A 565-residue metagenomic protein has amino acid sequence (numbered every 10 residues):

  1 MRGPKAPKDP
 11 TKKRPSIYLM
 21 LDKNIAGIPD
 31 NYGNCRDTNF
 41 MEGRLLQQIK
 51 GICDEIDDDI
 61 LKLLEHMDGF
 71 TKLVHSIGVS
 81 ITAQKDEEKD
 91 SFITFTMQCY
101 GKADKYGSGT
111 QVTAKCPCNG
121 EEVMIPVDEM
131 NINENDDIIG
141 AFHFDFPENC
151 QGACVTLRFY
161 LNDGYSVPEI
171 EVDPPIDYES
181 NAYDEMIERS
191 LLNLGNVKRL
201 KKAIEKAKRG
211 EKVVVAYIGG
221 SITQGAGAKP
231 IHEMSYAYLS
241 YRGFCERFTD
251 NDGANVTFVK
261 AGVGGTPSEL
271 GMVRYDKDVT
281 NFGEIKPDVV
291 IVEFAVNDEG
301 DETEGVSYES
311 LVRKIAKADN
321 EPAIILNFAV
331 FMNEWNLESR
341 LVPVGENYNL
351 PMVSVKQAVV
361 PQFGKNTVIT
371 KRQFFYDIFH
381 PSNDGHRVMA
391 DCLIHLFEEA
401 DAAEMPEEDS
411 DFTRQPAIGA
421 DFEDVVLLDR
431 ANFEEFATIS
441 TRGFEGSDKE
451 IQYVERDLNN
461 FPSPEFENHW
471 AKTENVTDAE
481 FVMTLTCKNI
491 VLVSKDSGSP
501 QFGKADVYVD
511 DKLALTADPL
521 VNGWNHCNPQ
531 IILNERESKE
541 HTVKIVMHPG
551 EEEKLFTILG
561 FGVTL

Functional and structural regions predicted by a protein language model:
M1-Y217, T223-P230, T249-A254, R387 (+1 more regions): N-terminal secretory targeting modules
G78, C99-G101, G120-V127, A323-F328 (+2 more regions): Extracellular serine-dependent O-acyl
G195-I204, Y238-F244, S268-G283, G305-K314 (+1 more regions): Alpha-helical scaffolding within the catalytic cores of extracellular/periplasmic polymer-degrading hydrolases
V214-I218, T223, T257-G262, D288-E293 (+2 more regions): Structural recognition of the beta-strand scaffold that forms the well-ordered cores of secreted hydrolase catalytic
A216, Q224, A228, S268-G305: Oxyanion-hole/transition-state-stabilizing segment in secreted/luminal serine hydrolases and related acyltransferases
S221-Q224, V263-S268, A295-D301, P322 (+3 more regions): Solvent-exposed loop/turn segments at secondary-structure junctions within structured extracellular/periplasmic domains
Y238-V256: Signal peptide-proximal N-terminal region of secreted/periplasmic/extracellular or secretory-lumen proteins
E293-N297, S307-P343: Active-site segments of SGNH/GDSL-like serine hydrolases that catalyze O-acetyl group transfer/hydrolysis on lipids
